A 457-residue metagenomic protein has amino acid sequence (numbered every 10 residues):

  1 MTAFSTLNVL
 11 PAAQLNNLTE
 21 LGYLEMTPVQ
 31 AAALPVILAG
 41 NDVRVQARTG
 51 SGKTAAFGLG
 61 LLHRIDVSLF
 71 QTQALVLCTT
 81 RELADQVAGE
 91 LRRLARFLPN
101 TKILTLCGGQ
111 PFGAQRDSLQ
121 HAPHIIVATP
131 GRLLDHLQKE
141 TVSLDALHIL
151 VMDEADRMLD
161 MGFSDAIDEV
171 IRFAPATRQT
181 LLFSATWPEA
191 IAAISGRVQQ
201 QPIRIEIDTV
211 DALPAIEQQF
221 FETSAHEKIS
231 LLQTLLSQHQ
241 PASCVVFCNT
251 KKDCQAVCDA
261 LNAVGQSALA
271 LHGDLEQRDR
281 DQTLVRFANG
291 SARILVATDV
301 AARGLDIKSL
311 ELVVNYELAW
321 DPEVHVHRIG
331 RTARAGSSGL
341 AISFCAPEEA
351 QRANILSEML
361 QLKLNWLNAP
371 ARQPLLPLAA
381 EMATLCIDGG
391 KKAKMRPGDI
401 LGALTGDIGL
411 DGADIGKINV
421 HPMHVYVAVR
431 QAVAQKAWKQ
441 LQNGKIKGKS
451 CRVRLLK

Functional and structural regions predicted by a protein language model:
M1-Q46: Conserved pre-motif I regulatory segment
L7, A12-N16, L69-Q138, A146-I149 (+4 more regions): Conserved nucleic-acid-binding Ia/Ib motif block in the N-terminal RecA-like helicase ATPase lobe
A31-V43, T54-L69, E90-A95: Walker A/P-loop NTP-binding motif
S143-A212, L356-K363: Post-DEXD/H (motif II) to motif III coupling segment of the RecA-like Helicase ATP-binding lobe
A146, R303-L318, L340-S343: A short beta-strand element within the Helicase C-terminal
A215-N262: Conserved interdomain hinge at the start of the Helicase C-terminal
I294, D321, I329-P370: Conserved segment of the helicase C-terminal RecA-like domain
R372-K457: Non-catalytic terminal extensions of ATP-dependent helicases
